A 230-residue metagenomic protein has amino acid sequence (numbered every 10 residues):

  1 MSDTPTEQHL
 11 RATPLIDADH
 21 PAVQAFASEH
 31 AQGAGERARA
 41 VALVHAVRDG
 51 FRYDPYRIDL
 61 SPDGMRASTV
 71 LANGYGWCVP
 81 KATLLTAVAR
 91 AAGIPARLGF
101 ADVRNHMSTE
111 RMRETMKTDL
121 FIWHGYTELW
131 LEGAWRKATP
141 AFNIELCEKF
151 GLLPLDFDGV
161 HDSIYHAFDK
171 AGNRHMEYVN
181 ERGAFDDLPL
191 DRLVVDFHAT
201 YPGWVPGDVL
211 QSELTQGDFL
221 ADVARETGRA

Functional and structural regions predicted by a protein language model:
S2-N73: Secondary-structure boundary elements
D3-T6, R11, L15, V103-A230: His-Asp-centered catalytic microenvironments across diverse enzyme cores, prominently the transglutaminase-like
P21, Y75, V160-D162: Short capping/connector residues at structural and topological boundaries
A27, L85, A89, A96-L98 (+3 more regions): Generic structural hydrophobic/aromatic packing signal, biased to beta-strands
H45-D49, A87, A91, G125 (+1 more regions): Residue-level signal for well-ordered alpha-helical scaffold segments within enzymatic catalytic domains
P55-W123: Active-site neighborhood of thiol-dependent amide/isopeptide-bond enzymes
